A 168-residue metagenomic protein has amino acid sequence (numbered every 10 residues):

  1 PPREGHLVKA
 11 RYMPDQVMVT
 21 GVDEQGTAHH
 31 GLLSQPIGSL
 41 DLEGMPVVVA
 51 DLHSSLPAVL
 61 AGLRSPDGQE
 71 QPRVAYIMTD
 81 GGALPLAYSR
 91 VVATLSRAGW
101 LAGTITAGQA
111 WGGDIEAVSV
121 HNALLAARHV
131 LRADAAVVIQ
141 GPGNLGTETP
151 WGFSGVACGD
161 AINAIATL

Functional and structural regions predicted by a protein language model:
P1-G44, S54, A58, D67-A75: Extended, charged alpha/beta regions that create polyanion-binding interfaces
L40-D51, A107-D114: Acidic/glycine-enriched edge-of-secondary-structure segments
P46-H53, T149-F153: Short, glycine-rich nucleotide/cofactor-binding loops
V49-D51, I77-T79, T106-A107, V138-G141: Short beta-strand segments
D51-L56, L84, I115-V120: Phosphate/oxyanion-binding active-site loops and adjacent basic polyanion-contact surfaces
G62: The AdoMet/dcAdoMet-binding core of the Class I SAM-like
D67, Q71-P72, A93-V138, N144-L168: Non-transmembrane, aqueous-exposed alpha-helical and coiled segments at domain scale
Y76-I77, A83-V91: Conserved P-loop
